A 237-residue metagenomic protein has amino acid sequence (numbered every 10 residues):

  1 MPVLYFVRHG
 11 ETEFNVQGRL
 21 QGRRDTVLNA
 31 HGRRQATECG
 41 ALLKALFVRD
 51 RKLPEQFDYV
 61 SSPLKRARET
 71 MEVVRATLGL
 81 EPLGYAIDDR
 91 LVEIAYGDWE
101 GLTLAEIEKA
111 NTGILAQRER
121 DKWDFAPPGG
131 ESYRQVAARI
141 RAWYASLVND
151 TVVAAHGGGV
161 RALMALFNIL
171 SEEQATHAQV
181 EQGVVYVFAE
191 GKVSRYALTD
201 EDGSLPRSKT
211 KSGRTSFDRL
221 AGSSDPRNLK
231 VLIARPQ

Functional and structural regions predicted by a protein language model:
M1-P2, C39, R49, A76 (+4 more regions): Acidic, low-complexity terminal tails and accessory targeting/binding regions of phosphate-metabolizing enzymes
P2, R8-L80, A110, E131: Active-site-proximal alpha-helix that buttresses catalytic centers in soluble enzyme cores
L4, F57, S146-G158: Generic beta-sheet signal
V7, D88-R90, Y196-L198: Conserved beta-strand termini and adjacent loop/short-helix elements that scaffold enzyme active sites in alpha/beta
R66, G159-V160: Alpha-helix capping/helix-boundary segments
I114-R134: Short glycine/proline- and acidic residue-enriched helix-loop micro-motifs that form flexible lids or anion-recognition
V136-Y144: A short, acidic, amphipathic alpha-helical segment used as a generic capping/interface helix at domain edges
